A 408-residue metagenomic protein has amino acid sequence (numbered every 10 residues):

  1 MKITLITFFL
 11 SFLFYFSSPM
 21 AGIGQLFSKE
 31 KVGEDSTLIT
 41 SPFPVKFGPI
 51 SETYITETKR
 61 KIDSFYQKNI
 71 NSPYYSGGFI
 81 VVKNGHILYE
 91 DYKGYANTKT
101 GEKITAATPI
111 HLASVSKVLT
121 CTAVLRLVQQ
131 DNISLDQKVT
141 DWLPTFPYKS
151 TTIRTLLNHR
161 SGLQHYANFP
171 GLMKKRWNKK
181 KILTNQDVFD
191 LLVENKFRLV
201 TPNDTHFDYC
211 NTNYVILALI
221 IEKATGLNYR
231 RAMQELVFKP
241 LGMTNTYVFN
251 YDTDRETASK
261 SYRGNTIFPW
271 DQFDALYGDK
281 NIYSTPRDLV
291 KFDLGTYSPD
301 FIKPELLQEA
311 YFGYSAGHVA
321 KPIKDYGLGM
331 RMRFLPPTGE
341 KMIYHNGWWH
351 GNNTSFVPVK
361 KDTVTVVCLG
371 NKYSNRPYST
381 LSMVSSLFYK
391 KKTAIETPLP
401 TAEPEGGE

Functional and structural regions predicted by a protein language model:
M1-L5: Positively charged n-region of N-terminal signal peptides that target proteins for export
T7-Y15: Bacterial N-terminal signal peptides
S17-Y92, E222, Q234, F268-E408: Catalytic loop of the DD-peptidase/beta-lactamase superfamily, centered on the K-T-G motif and neighboring
I39-G48, Y95-Y209: Active-site-proximal loop and beta-strand segments within enzyme catalytic domains
Y66, F79-I80, G85, T108-D136 (+3 more regions): Active-site SXXK
K83, V139, T145, F249-E256: Short, solvent-exposed turn/loop segments enriched in Gly/Ser/Thr/Pro and often Arg
T151-W348: Short, surface-exposed loop or secondary-structure junction motifs that flank catalytic or metal-binding residues
